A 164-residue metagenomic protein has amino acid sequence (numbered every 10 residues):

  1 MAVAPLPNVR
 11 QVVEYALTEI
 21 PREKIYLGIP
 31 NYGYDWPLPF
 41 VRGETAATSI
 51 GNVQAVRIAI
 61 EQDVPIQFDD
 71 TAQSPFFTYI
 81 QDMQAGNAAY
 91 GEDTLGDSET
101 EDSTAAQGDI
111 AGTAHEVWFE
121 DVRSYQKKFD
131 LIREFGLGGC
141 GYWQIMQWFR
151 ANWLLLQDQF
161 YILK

Functional and structural regions predicted by a protein language model:
M1-V3, A114-H115: Surface-exposed cleft-lining segments at the edges of enzyme active sites
V3-R22: Catalytic-core region of carbohydrate-active enzymes that cleave or remodel glycosidic bonds
R10-E14, Q126-D130, E134: Solvent-exposed, polar/charged alpha-helical surfaces in well-ordered, non-transmembrane soluble domains, broadly
I20-Y26, F135-C140: Loop/turn elements at helix/coil->beta-strand transitions in domains of secreted/extracellular proteins
K24-L131, Q157-L163: Glycan-binding loop/region signatures in secreted carbohydrate-active enzymes
G138, W143-R150: C-terminal functional modules
